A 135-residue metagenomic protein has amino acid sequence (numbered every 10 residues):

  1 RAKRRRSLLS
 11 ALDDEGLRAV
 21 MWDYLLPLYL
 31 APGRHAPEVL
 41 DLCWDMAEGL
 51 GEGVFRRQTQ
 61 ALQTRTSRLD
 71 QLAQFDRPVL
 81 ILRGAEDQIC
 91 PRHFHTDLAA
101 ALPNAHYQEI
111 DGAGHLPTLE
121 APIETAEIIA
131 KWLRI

Functional and structural regions predicted by a protein language model:
R1-S10: Glycine/small-residue-rich loop that forms an oxyanion/phosphate-binding "nest" at active or ligand-binding sites
A2, W22-D23, L40-D41, R92-T96: Short, surface-exposed alpha-helical segments at coil->helix boundaries
E15-Q74: Conserved alpha/beta-hydrolase catalytic His-Asp/Glu region
L28, L80-L82, Q108: Conserved hydrophobic packing residues within short motifs/helices of P-loop NTPase cores of ABC-family ATPases
A47, D87-C90, G114-P117: Glycosyltransferase donor-binding loop in the core domain
R68, R77, P91-A100: Short alpha-helix in the alpha/beta-hydrolase fold that links the catalytic acid
F75, I81-R83, D87: Short beta-strand/loop motif that positions the catalytic acidic residue of the alpha/beta-hydrolase fold
T96, N104-I135: Catalytic active-site module of serine/aspartate enzymes centered on a nucleophile-bearing elbow/loop
